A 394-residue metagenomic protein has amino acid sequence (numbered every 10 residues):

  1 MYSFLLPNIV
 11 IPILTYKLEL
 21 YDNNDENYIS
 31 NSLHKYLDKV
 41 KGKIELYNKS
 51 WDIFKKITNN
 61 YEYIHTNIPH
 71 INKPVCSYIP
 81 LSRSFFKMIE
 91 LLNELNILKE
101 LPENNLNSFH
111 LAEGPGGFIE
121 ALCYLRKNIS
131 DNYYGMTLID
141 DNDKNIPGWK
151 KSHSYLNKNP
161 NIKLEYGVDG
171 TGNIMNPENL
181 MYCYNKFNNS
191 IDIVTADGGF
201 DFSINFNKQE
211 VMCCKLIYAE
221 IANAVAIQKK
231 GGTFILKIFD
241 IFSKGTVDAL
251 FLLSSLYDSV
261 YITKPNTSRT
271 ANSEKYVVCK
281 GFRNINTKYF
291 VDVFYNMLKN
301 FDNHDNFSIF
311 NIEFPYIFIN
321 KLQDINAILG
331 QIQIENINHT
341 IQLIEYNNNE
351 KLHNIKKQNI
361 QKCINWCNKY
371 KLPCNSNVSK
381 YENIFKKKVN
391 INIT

Functional and structural regions predicted by a protein language model:
M1-K186, N306-T394: Intrinsically disordered, low-complexity glycine/charged-rich regulatory or linker segments that flank or connect
N67-N72, A196-Q209: Gly-rich Lys/Arg/Thr-decorated short loops/hinges at beta-loop-alpha junctions or inter-strand turns that position
F109-P115, K186-I204: Conserved proline-anchored active-site loop of SAM-dependent methyltransferases that bridges a beta-strand
E113-F118, L138-D141, G199-D201, D240-I241 (+2 more regions): Conserved beta-strand elements of beta-rich interaction domains across eukaryotes, especially beta-propellers
G117-C123, K144-G148, N205-N207, K244-L250 (+1 more regions): A short acidic (Asp/Glu
R126, N189, I227-K230: Helix-to-beta-strand junctions that scaffold the AdoMet/dcAdoMet cofactor pocket in Class I SAM-dependent enzymes
N207-I262: Conserved Class I SAM-dependent methyltransferase catalytic core
D248-N303: Class I S-adenosyl-L-methionine
